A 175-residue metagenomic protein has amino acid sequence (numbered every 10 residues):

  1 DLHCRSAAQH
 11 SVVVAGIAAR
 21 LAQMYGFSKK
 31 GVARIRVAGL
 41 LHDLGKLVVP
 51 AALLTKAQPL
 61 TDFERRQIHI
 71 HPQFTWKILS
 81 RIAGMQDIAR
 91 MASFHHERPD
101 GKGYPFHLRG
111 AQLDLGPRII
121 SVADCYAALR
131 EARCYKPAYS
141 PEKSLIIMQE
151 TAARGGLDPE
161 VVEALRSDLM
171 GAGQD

Functional and structural regions predicted by a protein language model:
D1-D175: Histidine- and acidic-residue-rich, metal-dependent catalytic cores
